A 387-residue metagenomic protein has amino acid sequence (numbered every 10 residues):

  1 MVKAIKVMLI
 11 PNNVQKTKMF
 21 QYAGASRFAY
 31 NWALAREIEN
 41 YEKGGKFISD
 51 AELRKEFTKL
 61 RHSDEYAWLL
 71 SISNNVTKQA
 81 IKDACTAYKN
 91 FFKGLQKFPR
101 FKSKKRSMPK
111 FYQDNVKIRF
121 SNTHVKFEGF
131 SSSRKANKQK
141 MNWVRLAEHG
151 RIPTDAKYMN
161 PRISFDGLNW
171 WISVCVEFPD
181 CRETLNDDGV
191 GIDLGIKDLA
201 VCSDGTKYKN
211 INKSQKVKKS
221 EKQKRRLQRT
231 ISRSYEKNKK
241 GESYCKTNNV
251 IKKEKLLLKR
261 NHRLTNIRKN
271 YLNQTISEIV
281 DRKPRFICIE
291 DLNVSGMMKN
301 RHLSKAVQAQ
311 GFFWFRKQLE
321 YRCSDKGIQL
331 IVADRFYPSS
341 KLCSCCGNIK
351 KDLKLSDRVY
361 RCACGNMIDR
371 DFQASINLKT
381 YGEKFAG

Functional and structural regions predicted by a protein language model:
M1-G387: Nucleic-acid substrate recognition interfaces
